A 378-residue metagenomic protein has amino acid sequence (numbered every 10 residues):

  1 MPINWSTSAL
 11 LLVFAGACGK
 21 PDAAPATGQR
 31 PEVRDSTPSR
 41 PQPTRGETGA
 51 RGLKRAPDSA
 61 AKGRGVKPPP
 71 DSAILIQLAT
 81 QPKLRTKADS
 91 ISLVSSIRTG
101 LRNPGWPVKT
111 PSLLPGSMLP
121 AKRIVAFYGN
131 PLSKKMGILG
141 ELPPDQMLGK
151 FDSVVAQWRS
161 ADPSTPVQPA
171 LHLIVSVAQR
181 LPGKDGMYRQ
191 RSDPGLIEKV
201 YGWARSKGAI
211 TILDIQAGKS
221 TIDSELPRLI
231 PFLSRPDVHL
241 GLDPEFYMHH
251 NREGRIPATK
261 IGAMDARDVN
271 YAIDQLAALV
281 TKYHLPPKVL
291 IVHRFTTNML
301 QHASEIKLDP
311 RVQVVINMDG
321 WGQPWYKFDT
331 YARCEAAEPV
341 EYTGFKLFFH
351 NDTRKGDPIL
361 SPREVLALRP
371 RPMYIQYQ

Functional and structural regions predicted by a protein language model:
P2-L10: Sec-dependent signal peptide recognition, specifically the positively charged N-region followed immediately by
A15-A17: C-terminal motif of bacterial Sec signal peptides marking the signal peptidase cleavage site
G19-R191, S304, L308-V314, W325-Q378: Alpha/beta catalytic barrel-like cores
P131-S133, V175-V177, A217-K219, P244-M248 (+3 more regions): Active-site-proximal loop/turn and secondary-structure-junction residues that shape catalytic pockets, frequently
S164-A209, K219-R235, H239-P244, M248-H249 (+2 more regions): Chitinase-like catalytic core of GlcNAc-active glycosidases
P166-V167, R205-I210, P236-H239, H284-V289 (+2 more regions): Loop/turn elements at helix/coil->beta-strand transitions in domains of secreted/extracellular proteins
A217-I222, T281-M299: Aromatic-lined carbohydrate-recognition surfaces of secreted/lumenal glycan-active proteins
H249-A263, N317-D319: Extended amphipathic alpha-helical segments with heptad-repeat/coiled-coil character used for oligomerization, fusion
